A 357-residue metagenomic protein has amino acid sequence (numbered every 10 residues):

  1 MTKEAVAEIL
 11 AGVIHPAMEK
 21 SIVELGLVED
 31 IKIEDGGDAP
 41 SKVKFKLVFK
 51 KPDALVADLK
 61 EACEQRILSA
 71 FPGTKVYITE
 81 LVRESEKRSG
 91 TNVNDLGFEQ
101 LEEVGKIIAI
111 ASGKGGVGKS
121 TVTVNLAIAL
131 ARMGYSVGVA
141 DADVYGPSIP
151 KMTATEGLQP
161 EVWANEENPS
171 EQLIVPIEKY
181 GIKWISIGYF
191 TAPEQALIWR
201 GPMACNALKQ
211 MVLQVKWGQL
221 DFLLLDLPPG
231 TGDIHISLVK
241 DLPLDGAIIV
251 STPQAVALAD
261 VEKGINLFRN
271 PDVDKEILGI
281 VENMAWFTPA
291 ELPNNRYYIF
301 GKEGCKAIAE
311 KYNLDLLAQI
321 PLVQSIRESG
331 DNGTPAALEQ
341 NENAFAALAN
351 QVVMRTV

Functional and structural regions predicted by a protein language model:
M1-I33: N-proximal, solvent-exposed amphipathic alpha-helical segments enriched in charged/polar residues
K3, L25, D53, E61-Q65 (+4 more regions): C-terminal lobe/tail of nucleotide-utilizing enzymes
L10, V28, V104, G115 (+10 more regions): Residue-level signature of catalytic and energy-coupling elements of molecular machines, predominantly ATP/GTP-dependent
E24-L27, E34-P40, V48-A111: Extreme N-terminal, non-catalytic leader segments that precede Walker-type/kinase nucleotide-binding cores
K106-Y145, I280: Walker A/P-loop phosphate-binding motif and the immediately C-terminal alpha-helix
L130, Y135-E194: Phosphate-binding loop that captures ATP/GTP phosphates
P160-A164, I187-M203, K209-S237, L242: Switch II (G3) loop of P-loop NTPases
G218-F222, L244-G264: Conserved Switch II/interswitch segment of TRAFAC-class P-loop GTPases
